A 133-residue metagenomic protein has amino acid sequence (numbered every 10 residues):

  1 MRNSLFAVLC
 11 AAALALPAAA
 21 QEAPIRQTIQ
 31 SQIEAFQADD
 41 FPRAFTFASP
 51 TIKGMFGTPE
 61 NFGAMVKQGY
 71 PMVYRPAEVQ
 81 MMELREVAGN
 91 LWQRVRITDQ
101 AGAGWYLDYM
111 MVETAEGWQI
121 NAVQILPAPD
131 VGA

Functional and structural regions predicted by a protein language model:
S4-A15: Bacterial N-terminal signal peptides
A12, A48, Q124: Short, histidine-centered active-site or binding-site loop motifs used for metal coordination, general acid-base
L16-A20: Sec/Tat signal peptide C-region and signal peptidase I cleavage site
A23-Q27, S31, F41-A88: Short solvent-exposed beta->alpha transition segments
E83-A133: Exposed beta-sheet edge and beta->alpha loop/turn motif
